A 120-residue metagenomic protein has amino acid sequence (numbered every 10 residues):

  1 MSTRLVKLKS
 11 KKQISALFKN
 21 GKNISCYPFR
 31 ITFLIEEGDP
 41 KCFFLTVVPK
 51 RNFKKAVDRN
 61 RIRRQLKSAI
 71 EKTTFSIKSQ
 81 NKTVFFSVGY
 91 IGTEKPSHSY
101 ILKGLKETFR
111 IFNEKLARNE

Functional and structural regions predicted by a protein language model:
M1-E120: Positively charged, solvent-exposed patches that mediate nucleic-acid binding
